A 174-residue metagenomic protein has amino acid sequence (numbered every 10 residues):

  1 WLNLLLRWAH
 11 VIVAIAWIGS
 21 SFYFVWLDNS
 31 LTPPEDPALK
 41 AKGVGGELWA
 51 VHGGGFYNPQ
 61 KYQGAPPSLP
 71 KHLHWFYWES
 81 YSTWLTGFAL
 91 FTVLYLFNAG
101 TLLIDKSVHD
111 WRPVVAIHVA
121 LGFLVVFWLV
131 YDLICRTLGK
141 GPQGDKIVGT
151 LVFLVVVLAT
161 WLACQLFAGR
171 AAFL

Functional and structural regions predicted by a protein language model:
W1-L174: Polytopic transmembrane helical bundles with strong interfacial aromatic enrichment
